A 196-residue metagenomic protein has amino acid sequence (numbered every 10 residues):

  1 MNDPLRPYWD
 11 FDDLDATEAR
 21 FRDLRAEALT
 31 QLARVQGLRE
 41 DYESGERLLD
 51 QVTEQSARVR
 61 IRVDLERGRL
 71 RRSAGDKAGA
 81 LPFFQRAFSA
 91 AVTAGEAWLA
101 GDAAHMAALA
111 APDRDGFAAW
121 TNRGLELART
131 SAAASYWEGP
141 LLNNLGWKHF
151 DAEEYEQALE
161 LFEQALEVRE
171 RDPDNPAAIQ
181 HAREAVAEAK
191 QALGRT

Functional and structural regions predicted by a protein language model:
R6, R34, R69, D102 (+3 more regions): Residue-level recognition of tetratricopeptide repeat
D12, E40, G75, P112-D115 (+2 more regions): Residue-level detector of the short coil/turn that links helix A to helix B within each tetratricopeptide repeat
R25, D50-Q55, Q85-E96, N122-T130 (+1 more regions): Amphipathic alpha-helical segments of tetratricopeptide repeats
E27, R62, D102, E138-P140 (+2 more regions): Residue register of alpha-helical TPR repeats
R58, W98, Y136, P176-A177: Residue signature of alpha-solenoid helical repeat architecture, marking inter-repeat boundaries and helix-start
